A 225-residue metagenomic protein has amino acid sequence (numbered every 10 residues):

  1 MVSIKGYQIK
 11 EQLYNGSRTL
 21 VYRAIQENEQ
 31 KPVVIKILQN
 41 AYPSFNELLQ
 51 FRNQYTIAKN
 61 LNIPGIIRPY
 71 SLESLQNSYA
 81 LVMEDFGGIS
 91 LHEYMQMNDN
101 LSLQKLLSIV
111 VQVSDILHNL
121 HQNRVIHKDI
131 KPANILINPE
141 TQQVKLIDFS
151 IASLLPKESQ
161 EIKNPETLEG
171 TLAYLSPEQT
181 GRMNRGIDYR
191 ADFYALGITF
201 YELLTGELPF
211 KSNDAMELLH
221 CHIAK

Functional and structural regions predicted by a protein language model:
Y42-N60: AlphaC helix of the eukaryotic protein kinase fold
S71-L72: A short, aromatic-enriched beta-strand patch in the conserved N-lobe beta-sheet of the protein kinase catalytic domain
Q76-S90, Y94: Conserved short submotifs of the Hanks-type protein kinase catalytic core that shape the nucleotide-binding pocket
I109-V110: Activation segment signature within eukaryotic-like protein kinase domains
D115-V125: Protein kinase catalytic-loop region centered on the HRD/HxD motif
T205-L208: Structural helix C-cap motif within protein kinase domains
